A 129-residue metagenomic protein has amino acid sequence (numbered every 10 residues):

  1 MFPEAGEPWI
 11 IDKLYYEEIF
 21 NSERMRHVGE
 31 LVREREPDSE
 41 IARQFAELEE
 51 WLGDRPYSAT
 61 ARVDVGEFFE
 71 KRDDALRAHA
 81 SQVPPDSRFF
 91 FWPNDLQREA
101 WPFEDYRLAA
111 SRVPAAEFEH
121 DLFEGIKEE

Functional and structural regions predicted by a protein language model:
M1-E129: Metal-dependent de-N-acetylase/amidase catalytic core
